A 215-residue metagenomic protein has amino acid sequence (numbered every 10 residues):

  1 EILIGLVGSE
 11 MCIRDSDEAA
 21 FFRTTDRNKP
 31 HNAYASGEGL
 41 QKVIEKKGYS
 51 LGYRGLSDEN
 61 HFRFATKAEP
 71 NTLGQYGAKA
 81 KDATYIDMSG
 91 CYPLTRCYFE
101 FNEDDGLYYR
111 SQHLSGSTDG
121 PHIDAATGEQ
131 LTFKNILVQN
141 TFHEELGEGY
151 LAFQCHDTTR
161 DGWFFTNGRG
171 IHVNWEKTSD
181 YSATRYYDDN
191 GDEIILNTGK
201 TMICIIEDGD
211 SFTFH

Functional and structural regions predicted by a protein language model:
E1-G8, C12-I13: Single conserved hydrophobic/aromatic residue that forms the stacking wall/gate of nucleotide- or nucleobase-binding
E10, R14-R54: Conserved, well-structured core segments that form the ligand-binding/active-site neighborhood of functional domains
L40-H215: Mid-to-C-terminal functional-domain signal that highlights helix-capping/loop sites within ligand-binding modules
